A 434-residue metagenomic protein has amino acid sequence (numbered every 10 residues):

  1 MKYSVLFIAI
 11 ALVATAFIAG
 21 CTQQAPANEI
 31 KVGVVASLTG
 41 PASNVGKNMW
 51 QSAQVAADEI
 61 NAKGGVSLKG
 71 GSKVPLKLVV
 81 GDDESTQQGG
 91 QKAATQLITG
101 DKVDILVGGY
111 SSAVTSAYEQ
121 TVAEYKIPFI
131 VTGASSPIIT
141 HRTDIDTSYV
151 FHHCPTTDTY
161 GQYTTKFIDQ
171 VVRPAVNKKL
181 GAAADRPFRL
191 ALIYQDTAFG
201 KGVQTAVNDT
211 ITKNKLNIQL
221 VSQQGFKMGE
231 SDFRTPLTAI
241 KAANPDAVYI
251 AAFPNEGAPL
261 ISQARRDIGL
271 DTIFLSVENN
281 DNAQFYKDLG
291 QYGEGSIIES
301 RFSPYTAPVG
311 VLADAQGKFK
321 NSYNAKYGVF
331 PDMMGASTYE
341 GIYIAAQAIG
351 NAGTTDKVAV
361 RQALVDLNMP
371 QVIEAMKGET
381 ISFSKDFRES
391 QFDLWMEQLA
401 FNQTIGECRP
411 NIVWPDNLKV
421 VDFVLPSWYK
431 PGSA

Functional and structural regions predicted by a protein language model:
M1-P26: Secretory targeting signatures
T22-V34, S67-K77, V176-R189: Immediate post-signal peptide segment of exported/extracytoplasmic ligand-binding proteins
I30, Q51-L78, T212-I218: Signal peptide-proximal N-terminal region of secreted/periplasmic/extracellular or secretory-lumen proteins
G33-Q54, G81-Q87, Y110-S111, I193-G202 (+2 more regions): Extracytoplasmic "Venus flytrap"
N44-M49, V66-D144, H153, G225-F233 (+3 more regions): Beta-alpha junction/loop-to-helix N-cap segments that form part of ligand/metal-binding clefts
G100-V221, G269, I273-I298: Extracytoplasmic ligand/sensor domains, especially the bilobed periplasmic-binding protein
T147, A264-Y339, G350, P415-D416 (+2 more regions): Extracellular/periplasmic periplasmic-binding protein-like sensory domains
S322-G335, A346-N411: Segments of small-molecule ligand-sensing domains
